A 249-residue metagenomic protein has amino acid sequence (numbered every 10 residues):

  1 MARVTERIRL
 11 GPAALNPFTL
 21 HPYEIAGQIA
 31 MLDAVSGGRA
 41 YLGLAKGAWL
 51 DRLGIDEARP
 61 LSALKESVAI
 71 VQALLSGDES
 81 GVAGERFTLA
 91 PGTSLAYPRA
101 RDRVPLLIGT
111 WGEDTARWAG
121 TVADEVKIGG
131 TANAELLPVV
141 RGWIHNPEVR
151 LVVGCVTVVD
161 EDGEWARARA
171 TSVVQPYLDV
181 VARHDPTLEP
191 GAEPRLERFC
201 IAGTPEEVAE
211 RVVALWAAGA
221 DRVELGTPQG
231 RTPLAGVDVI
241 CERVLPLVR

Functional and structural regions predicted by a protein language model:
M1-R249: Active-site-adjacent structural elements that line small-molecule/cofactor binding pockets in enzymes
